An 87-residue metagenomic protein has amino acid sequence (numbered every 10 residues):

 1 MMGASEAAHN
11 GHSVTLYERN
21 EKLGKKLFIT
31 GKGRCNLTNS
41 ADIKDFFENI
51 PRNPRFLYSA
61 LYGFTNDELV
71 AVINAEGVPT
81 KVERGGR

Functional and structural regions predicted by a protein language model:
M1-L16: N-terminal Rossmann-like FAD-binding beta1-loop-alpha1 element of flavoenzymes
K22-R87: Conserved N-terminal/central alpha/beta ligand/cofactor-binding core
